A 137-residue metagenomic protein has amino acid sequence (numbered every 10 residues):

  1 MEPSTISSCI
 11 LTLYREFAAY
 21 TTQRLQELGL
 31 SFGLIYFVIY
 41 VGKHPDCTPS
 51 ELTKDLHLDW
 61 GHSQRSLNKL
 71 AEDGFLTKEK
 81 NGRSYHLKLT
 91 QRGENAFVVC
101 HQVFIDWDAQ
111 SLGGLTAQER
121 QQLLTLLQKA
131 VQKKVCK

Functional and structural regions predicted by a protein language model:
M1-L28, D73, H86-K88, N95: N-terminal leader segment of winged-helix/HTH proteins
M1-S8, G29-F32, C47, H57-G61 (+5 more regions): Residues at secondary-structure transition points
L11, I39-K43, H101, Q128: Short, locally clustered residues in the helix-turn-helix/winged-helix DNA-binding domain
R15, A19-H62: N-terminal helix-turn-helix DNA-binding core of bacterial DNA-binding proteins
P49-L52, G61, E79, H86 (+1 more regions): Alpha-helical transmembrane segments and membrane-interface helix-loop junctions in multi-pass membrane proteins
N68-Q128: Charged, amphipathic alpha-helical coiled-coil/dimerization segments
